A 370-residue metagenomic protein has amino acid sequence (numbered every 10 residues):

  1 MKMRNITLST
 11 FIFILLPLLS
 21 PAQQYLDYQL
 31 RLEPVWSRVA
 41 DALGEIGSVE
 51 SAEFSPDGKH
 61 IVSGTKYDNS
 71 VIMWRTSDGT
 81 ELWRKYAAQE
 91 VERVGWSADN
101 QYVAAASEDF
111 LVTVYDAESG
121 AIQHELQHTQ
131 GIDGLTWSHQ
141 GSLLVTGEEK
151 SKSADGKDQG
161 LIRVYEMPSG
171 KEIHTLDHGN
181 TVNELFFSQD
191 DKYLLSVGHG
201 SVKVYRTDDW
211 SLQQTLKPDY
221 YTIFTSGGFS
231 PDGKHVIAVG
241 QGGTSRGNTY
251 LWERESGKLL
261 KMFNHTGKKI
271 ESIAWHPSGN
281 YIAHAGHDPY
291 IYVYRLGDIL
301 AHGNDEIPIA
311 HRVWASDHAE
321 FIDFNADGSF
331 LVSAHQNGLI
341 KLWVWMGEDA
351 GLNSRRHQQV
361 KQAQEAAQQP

Functional and structural regions predicted by a protein language model:
M1-L8: Bacterial N-terminal signal peptides that target proteins for export
S9-P17: Bacterial N-terminal signal peptides
A22-P370: WD40-repeat beta-propeller superdomains and closely related acidic/aromatic-rich repeat-like regions
